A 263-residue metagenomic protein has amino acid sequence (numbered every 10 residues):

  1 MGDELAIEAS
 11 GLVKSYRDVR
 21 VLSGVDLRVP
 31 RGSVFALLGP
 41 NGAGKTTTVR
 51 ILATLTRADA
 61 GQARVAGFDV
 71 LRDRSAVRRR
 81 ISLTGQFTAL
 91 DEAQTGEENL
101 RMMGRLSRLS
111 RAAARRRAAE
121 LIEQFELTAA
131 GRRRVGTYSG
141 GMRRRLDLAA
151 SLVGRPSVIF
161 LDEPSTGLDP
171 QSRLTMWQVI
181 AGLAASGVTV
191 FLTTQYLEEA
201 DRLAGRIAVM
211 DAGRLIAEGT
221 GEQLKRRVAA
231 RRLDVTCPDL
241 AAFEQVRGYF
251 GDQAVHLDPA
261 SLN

Functional and structural regions predicted by a protein language model:
G2, L22, E120, V228 (+1 more regions): Short, solvent-exposed coil/turn segments
E4-A9, K14-D211, A217: ABC transporter nucleotide-binding domains
M176-N263: ABC transporter nucleotide-binding domain
